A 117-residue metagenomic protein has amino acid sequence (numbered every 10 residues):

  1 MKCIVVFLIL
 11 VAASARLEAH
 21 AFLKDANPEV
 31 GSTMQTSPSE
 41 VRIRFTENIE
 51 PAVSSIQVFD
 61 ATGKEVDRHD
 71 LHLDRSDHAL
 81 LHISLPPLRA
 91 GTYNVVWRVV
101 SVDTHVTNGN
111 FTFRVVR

Functional and structural regions predicted by a protein language model:
M1-V5: Positively charged n-region of N-terminal signal peptides that target proteins for export
S14-R16: N-terminal signal peptide c-region/cleavage motif recognized by signal peptidases
A19-S37: N-terminal edge beta-strand
S32-T36, E40-E47, T104-R117: Extended, polar beta-sheet/loop recognition surfaces of beta-rich domains that mediate binding to diverse ligands
M34-T36, S76, L88-A90: Surface-exposed coil/turn segments at beta-strand junctions on protein surfaces, enriched
V41-I43, E47-H69: Short, surface-exposed alpha-helix to beta-strand junction/turn motifs within ectodomains of secreted and cell-envelope
S76-H82: Aromatic sugar-binding surface patches on proteins that engage polysaccharides or sugar-phosphate polymers
S84, R89-R98: A glycine-anchored, Pro-Gly-centered beta-turn/N-cap motif
